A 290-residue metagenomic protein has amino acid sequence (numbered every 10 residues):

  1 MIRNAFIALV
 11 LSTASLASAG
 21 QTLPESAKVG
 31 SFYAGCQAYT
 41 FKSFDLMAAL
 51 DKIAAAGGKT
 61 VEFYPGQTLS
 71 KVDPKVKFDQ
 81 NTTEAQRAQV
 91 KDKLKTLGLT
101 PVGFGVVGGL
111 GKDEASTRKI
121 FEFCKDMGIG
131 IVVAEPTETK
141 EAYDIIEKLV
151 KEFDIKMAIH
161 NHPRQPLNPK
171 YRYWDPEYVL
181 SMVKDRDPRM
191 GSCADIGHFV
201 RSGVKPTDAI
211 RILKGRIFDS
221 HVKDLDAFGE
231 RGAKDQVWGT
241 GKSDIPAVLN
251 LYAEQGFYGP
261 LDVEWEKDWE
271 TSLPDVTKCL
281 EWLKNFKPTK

Functional and structural regions predicted by a protein language model:
M1-F6: Bacterial N-terminal signal peptides that target proteins for export
V10-S18: Hydrophobic h-region of N-terminal signal peptides that target proteins for export in Gram-negative bacteria
G20-A38, K42-T60, F123, G128 (+2 more regions): Histidine-acidic metal/acid-base catalytic patches
Q21, R87, K93, L97-G191 (+1 more regions): Active-site acidic/histidine proton-transfer and metal-coordination neighborhood in alpha/beta enzyme cores
T40-K42, P65-Q67, V107-L110, T137-E138 (+4 more regions): Active-site-proximal loop/turn and secondary-structure-junction residues that shape catalytic pockets, frequently
F63-Q89: Glycine-rich, proline-tolerant flexible connector loops at the mouths of alpha/beta enzymes
L69-V76, Q165-P169, R201, F228-A233: A short acidic, helix-capping loop that chelates divalent metal ions and anchors anionic groups
K77-A85, K112, S116-K119, K170-Y178 (+3 more regions): Alpha-helix N-cap and loop-to-helix initiation/capping positions
